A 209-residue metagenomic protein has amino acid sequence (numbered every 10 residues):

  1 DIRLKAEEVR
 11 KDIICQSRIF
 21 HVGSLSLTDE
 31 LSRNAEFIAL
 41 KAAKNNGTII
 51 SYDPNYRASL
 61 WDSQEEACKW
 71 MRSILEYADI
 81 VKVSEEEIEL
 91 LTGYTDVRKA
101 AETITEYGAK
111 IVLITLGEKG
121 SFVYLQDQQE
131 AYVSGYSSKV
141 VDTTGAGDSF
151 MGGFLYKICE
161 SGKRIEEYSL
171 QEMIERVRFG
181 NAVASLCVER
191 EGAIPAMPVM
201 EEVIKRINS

Functional and structural regions predicted by a protein language model:
D1-R33: Conserved phosphate-binding/catalytic loop of the ribokinase/pfkB sugar-kinase fold
I2, T28-D29, L60, K139 (+1 more regions): Alpha-helix N-cap/loop-to-helix initiation residues
V9-R10, M71, A100, V140: Acidic, amphipathic alpha-helical patches
D12-I13, S73-I74, T105: Structural alpha-helical scaffold elements that stabilize or flank donor/cofactor-binding regions in carbohydrate
I19, L25-E102, K110, K119-G120: Conserved beta-alpha-beta core of the PfkB/ribokinase-like small-molecule kinase fold
K41-A42, G93-S209: Conserved phosphate-binding/catalytic region of the ribokinase-like
